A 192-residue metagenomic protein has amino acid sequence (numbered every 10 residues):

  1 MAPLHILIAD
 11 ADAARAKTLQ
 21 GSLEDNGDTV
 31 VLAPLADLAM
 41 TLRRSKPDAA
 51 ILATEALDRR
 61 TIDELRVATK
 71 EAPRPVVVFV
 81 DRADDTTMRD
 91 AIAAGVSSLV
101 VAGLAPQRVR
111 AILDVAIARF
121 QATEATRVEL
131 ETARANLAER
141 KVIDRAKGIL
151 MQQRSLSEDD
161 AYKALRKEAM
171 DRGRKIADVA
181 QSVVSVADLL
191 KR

Functional and structural regions predicted by a protein language model:
A2-A14, L19-L23, A50: Conserved acidic segment of CheY-like receiver
A16, D37-A39, D48-T69, A83-D84: Conserved phosphotransfer microenvironments
S22, V109-Q121: Receiver (REC) domain switch/output surface
G27-L35: Short hydrophobic/Thr-rich beta-strand motif most characteristic of the beta2 strand and flanking loop of CheY-like
T86, L104-L113: C-terminal output helix
E131-R192: C-terminal output/effector regions of signal-responsive regulators
